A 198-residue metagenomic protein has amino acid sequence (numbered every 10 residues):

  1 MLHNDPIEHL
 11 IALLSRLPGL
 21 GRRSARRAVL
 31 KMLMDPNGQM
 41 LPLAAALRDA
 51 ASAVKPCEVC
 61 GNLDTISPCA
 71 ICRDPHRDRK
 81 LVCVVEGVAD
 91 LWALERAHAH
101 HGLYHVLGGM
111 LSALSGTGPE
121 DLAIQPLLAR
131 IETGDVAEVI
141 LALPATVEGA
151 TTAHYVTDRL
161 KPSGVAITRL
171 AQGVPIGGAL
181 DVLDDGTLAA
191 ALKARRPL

Functional and structural regions predicted by a protein language model:
L2-I7, R16, R27-L91, P197: Cys/His-rich Zn2+-binding cysteine-cluster or related metal-binding knuckle/ribbon modules and their
H9, S24, P36, H101 (+1 more regions): Long C-terminal interaction/binding lobes of large macromolecular proteins
L13, L17, D35, A50-A53 (+10 more regions): Conserved, well-folded catalytic cores of nucleic-acid-processing and energy-transducing macromolecular machines
P18, N37, A50, N62 (+3 more regions): Conserved phosphate/pyrophosphate-binding and hydrolysis machinery centered on Walker-type P-loop NTPases, extending
A25, R73-T146: Extended interfacial segments that mediate partner engagement and assembly in macromolecular machines
C69, L94, T151-A153: Short glycine-/acidic-enriched loop or helix-start segments at secondary-structure transitions that form or flank
C69, S115, G178-L180: Short, solvent-exposed polar/charged micro-motifs at secondary-structure junctions
